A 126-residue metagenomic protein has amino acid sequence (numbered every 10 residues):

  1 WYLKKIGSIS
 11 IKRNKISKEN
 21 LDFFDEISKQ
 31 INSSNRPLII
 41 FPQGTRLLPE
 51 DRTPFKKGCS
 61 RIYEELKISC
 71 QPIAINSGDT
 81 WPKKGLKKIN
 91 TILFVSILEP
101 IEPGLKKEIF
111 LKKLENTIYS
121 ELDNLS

Functional and structural regions predicted by a protein language model:
W1-K29: Membrane-interfacial amphipathic helices and adjacent loop/beta segments that form the lipid-substrate binding surface
L21-S126: Non-catalytic C-terminal accessory region of glycerolipid acyltransferases and related lyso-lipid remodeling enzymes
